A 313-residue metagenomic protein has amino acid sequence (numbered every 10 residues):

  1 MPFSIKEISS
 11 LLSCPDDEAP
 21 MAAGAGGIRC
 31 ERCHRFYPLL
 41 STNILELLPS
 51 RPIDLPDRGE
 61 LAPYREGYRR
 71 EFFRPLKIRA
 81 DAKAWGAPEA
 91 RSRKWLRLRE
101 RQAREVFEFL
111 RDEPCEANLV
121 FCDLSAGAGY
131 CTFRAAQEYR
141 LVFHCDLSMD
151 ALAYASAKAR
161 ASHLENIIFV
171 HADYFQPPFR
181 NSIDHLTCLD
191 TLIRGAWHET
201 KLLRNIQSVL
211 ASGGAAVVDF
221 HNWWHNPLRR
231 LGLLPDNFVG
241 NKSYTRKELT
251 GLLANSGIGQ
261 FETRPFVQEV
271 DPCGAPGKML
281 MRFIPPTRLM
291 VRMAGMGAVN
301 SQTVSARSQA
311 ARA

Functional and structural regions predicted by a protein language model:
P2-R70: N-terminal auxiliary segments of SAM/dcSAM-dependent transferases
E46-P114: Conserved class I S-adenosyl-L-methionine
C122, A128-F175: Class I SAM-dependent methyltransferase SAM/SAH-binding core
T187-C188: A conserved beta-strand element that flanks and buttresses the S-adenosyl-L-methionine
R194-N205: A short, conserved alpha-helix within the catalytic core of class I
D219-G240: Short, glycine-/aromatic-enriched active-site segment of Class I SAM-dependent methyltransferases
N241-G257: Short alpha-helix
E262-R288, A298: Conserved catalytic loop of SAM-dependent methyltransferase domains
